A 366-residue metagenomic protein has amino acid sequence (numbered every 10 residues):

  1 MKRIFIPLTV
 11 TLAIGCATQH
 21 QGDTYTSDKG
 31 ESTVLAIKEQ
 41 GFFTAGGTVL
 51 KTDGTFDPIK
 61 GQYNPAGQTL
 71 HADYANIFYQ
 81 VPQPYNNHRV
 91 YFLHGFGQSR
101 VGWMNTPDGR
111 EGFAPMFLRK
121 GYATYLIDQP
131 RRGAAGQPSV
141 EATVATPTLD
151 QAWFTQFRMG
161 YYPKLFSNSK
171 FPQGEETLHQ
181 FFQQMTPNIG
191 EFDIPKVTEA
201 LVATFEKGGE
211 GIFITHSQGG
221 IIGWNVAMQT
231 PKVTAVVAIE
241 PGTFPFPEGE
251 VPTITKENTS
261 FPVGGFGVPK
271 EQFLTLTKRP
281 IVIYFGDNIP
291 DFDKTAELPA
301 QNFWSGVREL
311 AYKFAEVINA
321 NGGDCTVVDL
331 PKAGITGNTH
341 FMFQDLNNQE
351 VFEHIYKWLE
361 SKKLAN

Functional and structural regions predicted by a protein language model:
G22-Y85: N-terminal cap/lid segment of alpha/beta-hydrolase-fold proteins
Q83-P163, P290-D293, E297-Q301: Short, surface-exposed "cap/lid" segments of acyl-processing enzymes
E191-G211: Conserved acidic catalytic loop of the alpha/beta-hydrolase fold
I214-G223: Gly/Ala-rich beta-loop-alpha elbow adjacent to hydrolase catalytic centers
P231-P247: A conserved short beta-strand
T243-N321, T326-V328: The feature captures the conserved acid-bearing segment of alpha/beta-hydrolase catalytic domains
G337, F341-N366: Catalytic active-site module of serine/aspartate enzymes centered on a nucleophile-bearing elbow/loop
